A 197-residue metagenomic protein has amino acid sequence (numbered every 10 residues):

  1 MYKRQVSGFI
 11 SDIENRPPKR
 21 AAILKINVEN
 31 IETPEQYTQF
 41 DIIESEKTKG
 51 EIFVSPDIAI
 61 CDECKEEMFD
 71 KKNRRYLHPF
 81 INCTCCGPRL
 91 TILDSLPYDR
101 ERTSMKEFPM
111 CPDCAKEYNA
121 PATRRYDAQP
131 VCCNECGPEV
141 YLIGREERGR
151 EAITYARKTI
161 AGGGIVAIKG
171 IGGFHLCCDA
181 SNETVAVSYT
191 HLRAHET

Functional and structural regions predicted by a protein language model:
M1-Q5, T190-T197: Conserved small/polar residues in nucleotide/adenosyl-binding loops
K3-Y141: Intrinsically disordered, low-complexity, mixed-charge
P34-E35, G173-C177: Short, active-site-adjacent cap segments at secondary-structure transitions
M110, V185, R193: SIR2/sirtuin NAD+-dependent deacylase catalytic core
Y141-Y155: N- or domain-start disorder-to-order transition segments that initiate the globular core
A156-G164: Glycine-rich phosphate/diphosphate-binding loops that line cofactor/substrate pockets in enzymes
V166-G173: Glycine-rich N-terminal segment of FAD-binding domains in flavoprotein oxidoreductases, spanning the beta-loop-helix
C177-S188: Glycine-rich loop at the start of a catalytic domain that most often binds anionic cofactors/ligands
